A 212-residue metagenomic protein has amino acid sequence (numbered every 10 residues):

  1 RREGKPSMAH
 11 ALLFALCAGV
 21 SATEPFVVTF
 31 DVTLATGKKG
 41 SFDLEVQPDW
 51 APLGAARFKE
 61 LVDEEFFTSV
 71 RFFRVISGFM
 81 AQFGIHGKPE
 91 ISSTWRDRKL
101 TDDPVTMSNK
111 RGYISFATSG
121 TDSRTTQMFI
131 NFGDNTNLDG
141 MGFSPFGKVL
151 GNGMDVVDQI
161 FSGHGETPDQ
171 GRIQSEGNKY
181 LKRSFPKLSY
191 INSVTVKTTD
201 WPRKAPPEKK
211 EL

Functional and structural regions predicted by a protein language model:
R1-L13: Classical eukaryotic N-terminal signal peptides for Sec-dependent ER targeting/secretion, especially the positively
L16-L212: Cyclophilin-like peptidyl-prolyl cis-trans isomerases
